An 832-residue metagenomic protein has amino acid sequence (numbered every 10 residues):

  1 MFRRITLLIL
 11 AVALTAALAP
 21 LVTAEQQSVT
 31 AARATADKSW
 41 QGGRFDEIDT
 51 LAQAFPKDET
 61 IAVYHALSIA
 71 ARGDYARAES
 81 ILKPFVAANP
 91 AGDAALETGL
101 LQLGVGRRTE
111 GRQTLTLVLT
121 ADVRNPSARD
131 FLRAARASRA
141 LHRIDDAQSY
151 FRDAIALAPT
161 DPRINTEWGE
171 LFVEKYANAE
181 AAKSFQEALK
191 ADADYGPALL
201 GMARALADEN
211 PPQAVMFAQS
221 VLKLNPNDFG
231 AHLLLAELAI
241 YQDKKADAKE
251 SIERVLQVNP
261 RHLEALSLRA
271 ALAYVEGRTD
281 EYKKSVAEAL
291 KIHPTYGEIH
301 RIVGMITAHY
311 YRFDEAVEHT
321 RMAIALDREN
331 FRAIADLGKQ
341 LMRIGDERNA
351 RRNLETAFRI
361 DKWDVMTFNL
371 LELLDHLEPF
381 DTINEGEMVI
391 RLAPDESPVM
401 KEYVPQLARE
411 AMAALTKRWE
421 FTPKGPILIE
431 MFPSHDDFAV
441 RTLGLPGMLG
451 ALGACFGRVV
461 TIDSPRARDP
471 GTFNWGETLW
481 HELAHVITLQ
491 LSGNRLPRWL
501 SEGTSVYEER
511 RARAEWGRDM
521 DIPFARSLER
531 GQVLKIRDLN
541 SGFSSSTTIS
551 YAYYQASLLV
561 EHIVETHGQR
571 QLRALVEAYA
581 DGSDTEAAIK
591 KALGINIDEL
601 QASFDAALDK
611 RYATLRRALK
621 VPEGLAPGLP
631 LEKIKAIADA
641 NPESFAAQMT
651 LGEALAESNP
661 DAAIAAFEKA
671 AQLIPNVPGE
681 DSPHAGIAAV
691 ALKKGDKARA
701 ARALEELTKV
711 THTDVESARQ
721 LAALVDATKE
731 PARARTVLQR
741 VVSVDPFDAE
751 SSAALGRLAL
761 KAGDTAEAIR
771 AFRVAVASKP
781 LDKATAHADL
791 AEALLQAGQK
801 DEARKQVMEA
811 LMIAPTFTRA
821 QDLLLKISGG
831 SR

Functional and structural regions predicted by a protein language model:
L18-S80, A88-N89, D93, Q113 (+3 more regions): N-terminal leader/linker segments that initiate helical-solenoid repeat arrays
Q27-S28, D37, L234, L268 (+9 more regions): Beta/coil-rich, acidic/histidine-enriched accessory regions frequently appended to metallopeptidases
V29, E59-T60, G92-D93, N125-A128 (+14 more regions): Helix-start (N-cap) detector for alpha-helical repeat units in TPR-like alpha-solenoids, especially tetratricopeptide
G43, R72-S80, G106-T114, L141-D153 (+13 more regions): Structural signature of tandem alpha-helical TPR/SEL1-like repeats, specifically the intra-repeat loop/turn
A54-F55, A87-A88, A121-V123, L157 (+12 more regions): Structural marker of alpha-solenoid helical repeat scaffolds
Y64, E97, F131-R133, E167 (+12 more regions): Canonical tetratricopeptide repeat
Q113, A156, K183, K190 (+10 more regions): Juxtacatalytic substrate-recognition/specificity segment
